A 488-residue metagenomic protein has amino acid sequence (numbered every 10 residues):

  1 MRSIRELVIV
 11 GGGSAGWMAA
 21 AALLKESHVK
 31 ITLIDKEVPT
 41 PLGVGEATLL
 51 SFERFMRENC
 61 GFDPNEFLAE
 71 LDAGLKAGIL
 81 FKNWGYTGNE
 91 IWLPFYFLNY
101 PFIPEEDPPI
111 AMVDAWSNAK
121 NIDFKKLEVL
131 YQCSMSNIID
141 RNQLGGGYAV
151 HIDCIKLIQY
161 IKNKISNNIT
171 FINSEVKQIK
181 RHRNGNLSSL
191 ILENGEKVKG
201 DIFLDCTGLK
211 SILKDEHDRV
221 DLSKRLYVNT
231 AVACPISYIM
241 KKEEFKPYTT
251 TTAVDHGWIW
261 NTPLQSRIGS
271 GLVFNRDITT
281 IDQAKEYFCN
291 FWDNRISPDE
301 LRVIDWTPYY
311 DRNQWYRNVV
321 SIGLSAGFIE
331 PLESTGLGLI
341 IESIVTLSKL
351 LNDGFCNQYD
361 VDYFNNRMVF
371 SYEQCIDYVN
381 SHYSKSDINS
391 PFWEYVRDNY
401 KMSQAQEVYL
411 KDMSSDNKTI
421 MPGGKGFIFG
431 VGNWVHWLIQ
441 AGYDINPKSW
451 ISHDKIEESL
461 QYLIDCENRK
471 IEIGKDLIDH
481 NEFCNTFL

Functional and structural regions predicted by a protein language model:
R5-I31: N-terminal Rossmann-like FAD-binding beta1-loop-alpha1 element of flavoenzymes
L24-V44: Glycine-rich FAD pyrophosphate-binding loop
T32, T170-I172, D299-R302, V320: General small-molecule cofactor/ligand-binding pocket signal
T40, V44-S134: Dinucleotide-binding Rossmann-like beta1-alpha1 core, especially the glycine-rich loop that anchors the ADP
G145-A284, F288, I344: Predominantly flavin-linked oxidoreductase catalytic cores and closely associated redox partners
A253-W306, G327-G338, L350-D353: Conserved FAD/dinucleotide-binding core of flavoprotein oxidoreductases
Y309-Q374: Conserved mid-domain beta->alpha element of the FAD-binding
K349-L488: Long, low-complexity C-terminal extensions of enzymes
